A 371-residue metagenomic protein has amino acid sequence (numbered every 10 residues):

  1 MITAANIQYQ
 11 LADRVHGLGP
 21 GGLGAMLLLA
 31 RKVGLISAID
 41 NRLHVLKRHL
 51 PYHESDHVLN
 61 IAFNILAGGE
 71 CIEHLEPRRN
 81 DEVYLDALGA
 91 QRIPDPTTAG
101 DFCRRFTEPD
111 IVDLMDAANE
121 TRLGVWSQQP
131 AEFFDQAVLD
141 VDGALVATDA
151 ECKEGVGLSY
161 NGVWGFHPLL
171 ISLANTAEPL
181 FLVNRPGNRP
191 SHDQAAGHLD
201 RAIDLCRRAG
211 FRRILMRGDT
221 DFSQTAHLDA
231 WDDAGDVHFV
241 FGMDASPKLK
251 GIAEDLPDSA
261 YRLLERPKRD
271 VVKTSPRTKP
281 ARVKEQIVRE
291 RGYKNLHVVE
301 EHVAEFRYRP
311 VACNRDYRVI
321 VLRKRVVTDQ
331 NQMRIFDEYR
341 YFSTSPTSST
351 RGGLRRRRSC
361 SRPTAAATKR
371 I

Functional and structural regions predicted by a protein language model:
M1-N188, A196-R208, D233: Dynamic "connector" segments at or just before major functional cores
I2-A12, H238-T368: An anionic, glycine-rich sequence signature occurring as long contiguous blocks
E70, R212, V237: Short acidic/polar active-site loop segments enriched in Thr and Asp
V83-L85, V146-T148, E178-L180, R189-P190 (+5 more regions): Flexible loop/turn segments at secondary-structure boundaries
V138, L215, H238: Hydrophobic "anchor" residues on beta-strands that sit immediately upstream of conserved functional sites
D142, R213-S223: Acidic/histidine-rich, metal-coordinating catalytic segments
H192-A196, S361: Short, charged, low-complexity patches
L228-V237: Short, surface-exposed basic-aromatic patches at helix termini and helix-loop junctions that form
